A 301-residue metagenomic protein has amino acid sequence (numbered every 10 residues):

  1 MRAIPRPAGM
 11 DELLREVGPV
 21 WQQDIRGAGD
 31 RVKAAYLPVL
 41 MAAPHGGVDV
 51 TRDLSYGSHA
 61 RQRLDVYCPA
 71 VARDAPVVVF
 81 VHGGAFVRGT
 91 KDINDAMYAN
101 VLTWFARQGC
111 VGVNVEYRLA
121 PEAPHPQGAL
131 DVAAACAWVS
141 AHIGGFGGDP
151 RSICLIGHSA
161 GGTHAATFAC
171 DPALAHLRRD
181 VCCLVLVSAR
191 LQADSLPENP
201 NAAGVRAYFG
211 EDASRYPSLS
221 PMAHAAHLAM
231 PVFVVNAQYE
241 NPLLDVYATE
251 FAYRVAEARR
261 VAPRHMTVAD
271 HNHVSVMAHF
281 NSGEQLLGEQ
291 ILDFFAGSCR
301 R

Functional and structural regions predicted by a protein language model:
M1-R301: Alpha/beta-hydrolase superfamily serine-hydrolase fold, recognizing
